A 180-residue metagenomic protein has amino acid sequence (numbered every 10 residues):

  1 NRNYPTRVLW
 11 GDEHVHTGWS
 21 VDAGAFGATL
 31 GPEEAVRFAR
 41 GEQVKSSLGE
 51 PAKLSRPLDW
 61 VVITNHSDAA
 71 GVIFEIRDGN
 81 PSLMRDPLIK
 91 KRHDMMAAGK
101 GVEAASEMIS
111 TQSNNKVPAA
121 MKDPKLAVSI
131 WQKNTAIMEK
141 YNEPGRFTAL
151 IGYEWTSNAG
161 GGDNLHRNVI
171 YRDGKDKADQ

Functional and structural regions predicted by a protein language model:
N1-Q180: Extended, charged catalytic domains and RNA/DNA-binding interfaces, predominantly in divalent-metal-using enzymes
